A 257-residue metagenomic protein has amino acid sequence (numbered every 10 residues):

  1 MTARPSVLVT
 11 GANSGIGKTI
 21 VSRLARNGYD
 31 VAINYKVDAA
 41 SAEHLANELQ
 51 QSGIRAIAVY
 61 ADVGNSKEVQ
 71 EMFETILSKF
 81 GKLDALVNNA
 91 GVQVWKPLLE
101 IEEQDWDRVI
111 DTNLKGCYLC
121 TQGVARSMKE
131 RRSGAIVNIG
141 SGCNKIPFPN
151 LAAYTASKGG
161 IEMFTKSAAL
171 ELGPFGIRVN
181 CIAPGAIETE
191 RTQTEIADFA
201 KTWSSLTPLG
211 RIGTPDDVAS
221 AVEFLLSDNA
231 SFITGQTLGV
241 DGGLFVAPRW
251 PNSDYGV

Functional and structural regions predicted by a protein language model:
N13-S14: Conserved glycine-rich cofactor-binding loop
P97-L98, D105-I110, W203: Substrate-binding pocket helix/loop in short-chain dehydrogenase/reductase
T121, S157, T165: Active-site helix of classical SDR
R126, L170-E171, S231: Alpha-helical segment proximal to the catalytic Tyr-Lys
S141: Residue(s) in the substrate-gating loop at a strand-loop-helix junction that position the organic substrate next
I146, E223, T234-V257: Short C-terminal tail/terminal secondary-structure segment of NAD(P)H-dependent dehydrogenase/reductase domains
G173, R178, I233-G235: Short, small/polar-rich loop/turn modules that mediate ligand/substrate recognition or access, typified
